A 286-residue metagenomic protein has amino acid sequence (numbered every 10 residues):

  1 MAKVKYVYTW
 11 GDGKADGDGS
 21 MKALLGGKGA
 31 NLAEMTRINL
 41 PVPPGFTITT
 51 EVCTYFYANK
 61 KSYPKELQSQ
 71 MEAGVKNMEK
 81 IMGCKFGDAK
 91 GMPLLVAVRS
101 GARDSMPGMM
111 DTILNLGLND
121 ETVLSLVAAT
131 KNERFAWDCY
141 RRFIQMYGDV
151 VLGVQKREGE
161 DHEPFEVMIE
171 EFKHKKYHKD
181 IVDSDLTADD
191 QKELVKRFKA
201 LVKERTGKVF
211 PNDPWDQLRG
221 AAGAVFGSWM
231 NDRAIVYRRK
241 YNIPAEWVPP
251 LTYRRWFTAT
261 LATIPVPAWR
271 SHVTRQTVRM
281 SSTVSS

Functional and structural regions predicted by a protein language model:
M1-S286: Nucleotide/phosphate-binding sheet-loop regions of phosphoryl- and nucleotidyl-transfer enzymes
